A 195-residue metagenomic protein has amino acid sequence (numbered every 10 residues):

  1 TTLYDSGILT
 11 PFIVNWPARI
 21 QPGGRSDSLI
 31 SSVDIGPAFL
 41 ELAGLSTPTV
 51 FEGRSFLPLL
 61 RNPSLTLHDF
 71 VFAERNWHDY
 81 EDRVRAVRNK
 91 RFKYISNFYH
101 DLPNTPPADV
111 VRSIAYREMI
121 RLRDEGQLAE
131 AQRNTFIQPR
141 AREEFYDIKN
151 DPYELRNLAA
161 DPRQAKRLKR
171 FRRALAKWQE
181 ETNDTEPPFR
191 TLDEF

Functional and structural regions predicted by a protein language model:
T1-V50, R54-T66, R156: Substrate-binding rim/cap in mid-to-C-terminal beta-strand-loop elements of soluble/periplasmic
T10, K90, Y146, N150: Single, functionally critical "micro-switch" positions that shape active/binding sites and transmembrane helices
P17, L42-T47, L60-S64, S96 (+3 more regions): A generic secondary-structure signal for well-formed alpha-helical elements
P22-G24, D69, A73, N157 (+1 more regions): Short, hydrophobic secondary-structure boundary micro-motifs
A43-E144, K166: C-terminal cap/loop subdomain of S1 sulfatases and analogous C-terminal strand-loop tails that border
R123-E143, I148-F195: Long, internal low-complexity/basic segments
